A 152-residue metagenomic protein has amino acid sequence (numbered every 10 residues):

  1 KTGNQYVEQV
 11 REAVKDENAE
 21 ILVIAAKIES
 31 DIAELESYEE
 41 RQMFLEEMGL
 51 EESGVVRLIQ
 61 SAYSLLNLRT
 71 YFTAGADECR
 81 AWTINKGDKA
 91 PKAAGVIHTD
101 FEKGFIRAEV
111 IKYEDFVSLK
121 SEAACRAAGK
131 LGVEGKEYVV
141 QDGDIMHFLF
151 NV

Functional and structural regions predicted by a protein language model:
K1-Q141, L149-V152: C-terminal-of-GTPase-core extension/linker across diverse P-loop GTPases
